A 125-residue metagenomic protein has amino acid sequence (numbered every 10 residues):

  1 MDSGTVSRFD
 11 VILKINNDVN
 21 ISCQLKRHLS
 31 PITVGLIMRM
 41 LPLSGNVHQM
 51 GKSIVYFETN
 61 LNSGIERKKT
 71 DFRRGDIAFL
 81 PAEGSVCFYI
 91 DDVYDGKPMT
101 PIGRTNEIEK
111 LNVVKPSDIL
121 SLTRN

Functional and structural regions predicted by a protein language model:
M1-P31, L43-G45: N-terminal intrinsically disordered, low-complexity, charge/repeat-rich segments that act as generic
C23, R27-L36, M40-N125: Glycine-rich active-site loops that engage anionic ligands at enzyme catalytic sites
